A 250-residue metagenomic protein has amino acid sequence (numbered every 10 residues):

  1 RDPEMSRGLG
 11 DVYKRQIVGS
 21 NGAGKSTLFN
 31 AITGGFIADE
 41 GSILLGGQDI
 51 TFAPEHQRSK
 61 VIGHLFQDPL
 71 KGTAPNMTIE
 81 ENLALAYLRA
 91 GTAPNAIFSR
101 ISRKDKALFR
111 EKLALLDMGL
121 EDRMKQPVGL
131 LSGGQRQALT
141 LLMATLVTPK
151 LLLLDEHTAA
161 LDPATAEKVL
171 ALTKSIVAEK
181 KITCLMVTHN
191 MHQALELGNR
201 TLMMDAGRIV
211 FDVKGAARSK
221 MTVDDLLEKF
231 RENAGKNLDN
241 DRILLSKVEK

Functional and structural regions predicted by a protein language model:
D2-Y13: Single conserved hydrophobic/aromatic residue that forms the stacking wall/gate of nucleotide- or nucleobase-binding
V18-S20: The feature captures the beta-strand-to-loop junction immediately N-terminal to the Walker
T33: Helix-to-loop junction immediately C-terminal to a conserved catalytic motif
G41-D49, F211-V213: Conserved ABC transporter NBD signature motif
D49-G63, K71, P75, N95-S102 (+1 more regions): ABC ATPase NBD coupling module
A144-T145: ABC ATPase C-loop
T188-H189: H-loop/switch region of ABC-family ATPase nucleotide-binding domains
R218-K250: ABC ATPase nucleotide-binding domains
